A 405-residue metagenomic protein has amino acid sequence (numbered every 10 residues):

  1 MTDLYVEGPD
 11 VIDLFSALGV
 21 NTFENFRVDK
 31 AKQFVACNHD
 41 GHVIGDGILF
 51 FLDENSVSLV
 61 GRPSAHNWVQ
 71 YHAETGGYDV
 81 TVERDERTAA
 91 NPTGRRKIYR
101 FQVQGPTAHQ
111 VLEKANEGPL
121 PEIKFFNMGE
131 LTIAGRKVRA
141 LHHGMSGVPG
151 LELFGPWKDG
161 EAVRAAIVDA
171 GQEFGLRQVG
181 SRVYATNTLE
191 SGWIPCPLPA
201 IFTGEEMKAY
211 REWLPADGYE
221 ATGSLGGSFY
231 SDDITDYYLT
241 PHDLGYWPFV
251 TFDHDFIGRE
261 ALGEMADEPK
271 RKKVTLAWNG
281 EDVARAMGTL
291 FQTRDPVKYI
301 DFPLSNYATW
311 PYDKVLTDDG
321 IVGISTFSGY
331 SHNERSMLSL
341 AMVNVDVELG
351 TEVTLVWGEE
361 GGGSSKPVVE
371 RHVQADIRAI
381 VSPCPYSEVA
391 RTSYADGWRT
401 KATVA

Functional and structural regions predicted by a protein language model:
M1-Q33, K273: Acidic, proline/glycine-enriched N-terminal capping motif
D3-E7, N38, I48-F50, V57-R62: Short secondary-structure transition/capping motifs
A31-L52: Aromatic/His-enriched, Gly/Pro-containing loop or helix-boundary segments that lie immediately adjacent to catalytic
F51-A405: Conserved, structured C-terminal
